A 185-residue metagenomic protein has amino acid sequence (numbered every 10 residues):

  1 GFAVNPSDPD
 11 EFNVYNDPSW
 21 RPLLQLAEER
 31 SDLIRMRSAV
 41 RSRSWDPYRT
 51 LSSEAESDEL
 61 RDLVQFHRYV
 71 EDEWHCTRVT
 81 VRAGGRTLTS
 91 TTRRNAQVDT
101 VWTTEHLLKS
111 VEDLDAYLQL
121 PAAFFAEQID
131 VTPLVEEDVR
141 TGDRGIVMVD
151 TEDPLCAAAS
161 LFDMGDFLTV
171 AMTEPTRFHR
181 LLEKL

Functional and structural regions predicted by a protein language model:
G1-L185: Catalytic cores of TIM-barrel enzymes
